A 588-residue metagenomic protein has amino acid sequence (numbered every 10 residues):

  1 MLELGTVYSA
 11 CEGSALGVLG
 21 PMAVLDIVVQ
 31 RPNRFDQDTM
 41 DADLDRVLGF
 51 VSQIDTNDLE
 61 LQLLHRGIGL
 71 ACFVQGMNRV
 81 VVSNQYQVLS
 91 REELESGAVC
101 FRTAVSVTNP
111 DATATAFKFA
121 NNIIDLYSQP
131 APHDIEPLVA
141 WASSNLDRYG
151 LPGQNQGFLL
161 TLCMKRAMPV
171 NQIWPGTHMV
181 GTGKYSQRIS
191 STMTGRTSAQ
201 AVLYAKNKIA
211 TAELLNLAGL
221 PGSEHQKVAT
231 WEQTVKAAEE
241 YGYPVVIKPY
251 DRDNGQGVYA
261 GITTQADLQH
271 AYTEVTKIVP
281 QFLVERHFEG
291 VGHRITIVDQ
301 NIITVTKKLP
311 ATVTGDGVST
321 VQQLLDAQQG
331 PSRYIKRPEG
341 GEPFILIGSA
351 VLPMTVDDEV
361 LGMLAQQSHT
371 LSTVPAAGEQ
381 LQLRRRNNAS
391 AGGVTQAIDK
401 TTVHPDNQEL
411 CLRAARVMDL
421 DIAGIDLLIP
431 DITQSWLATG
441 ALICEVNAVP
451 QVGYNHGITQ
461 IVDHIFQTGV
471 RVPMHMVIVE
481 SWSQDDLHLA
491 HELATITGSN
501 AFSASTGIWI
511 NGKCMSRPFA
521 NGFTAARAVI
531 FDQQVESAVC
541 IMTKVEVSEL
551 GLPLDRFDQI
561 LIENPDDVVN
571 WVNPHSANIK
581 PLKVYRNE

Functional and structural regions predicted by a protein language model:
M1-G157, N301, L309-D316, T355 (+1 more regions): ATP-dependent carboxylate activation and anion-phosphoryl transfer catalytic cores that bind Mg-ATP to form
L2-R34, Q154, Q172-W174, Y204-E213 (+6 more regions): ATP-dependent carboxylate/acyl-activation modules
A23-I27, V99-V105, G176-G183, G507-C514: Generic recognition of long tandem-repeat/solenoid scaffolds
A104-E240, D253, S483-D485: Conserved N-proximal alpha/beta basic substrate-recognition cap immediately N-terminal to, or forming the N-lobe
C163, D426, I541: Residue-level signal for inorganic ion chemistry
Q187-V351, P405, I458: Active-site nucleotide/adenylate-binding loops and adjacent lid/helix of ATP-dependent enzymes
A237-E239, T296, Q434-A438, E549-P553: Short glycine-biased active-site loop of nucleotidyltransferases that positions the nucleotide triphosphate and helps
H491-E588: ATP-dependent carboxylate-amine ligase catalytic core
